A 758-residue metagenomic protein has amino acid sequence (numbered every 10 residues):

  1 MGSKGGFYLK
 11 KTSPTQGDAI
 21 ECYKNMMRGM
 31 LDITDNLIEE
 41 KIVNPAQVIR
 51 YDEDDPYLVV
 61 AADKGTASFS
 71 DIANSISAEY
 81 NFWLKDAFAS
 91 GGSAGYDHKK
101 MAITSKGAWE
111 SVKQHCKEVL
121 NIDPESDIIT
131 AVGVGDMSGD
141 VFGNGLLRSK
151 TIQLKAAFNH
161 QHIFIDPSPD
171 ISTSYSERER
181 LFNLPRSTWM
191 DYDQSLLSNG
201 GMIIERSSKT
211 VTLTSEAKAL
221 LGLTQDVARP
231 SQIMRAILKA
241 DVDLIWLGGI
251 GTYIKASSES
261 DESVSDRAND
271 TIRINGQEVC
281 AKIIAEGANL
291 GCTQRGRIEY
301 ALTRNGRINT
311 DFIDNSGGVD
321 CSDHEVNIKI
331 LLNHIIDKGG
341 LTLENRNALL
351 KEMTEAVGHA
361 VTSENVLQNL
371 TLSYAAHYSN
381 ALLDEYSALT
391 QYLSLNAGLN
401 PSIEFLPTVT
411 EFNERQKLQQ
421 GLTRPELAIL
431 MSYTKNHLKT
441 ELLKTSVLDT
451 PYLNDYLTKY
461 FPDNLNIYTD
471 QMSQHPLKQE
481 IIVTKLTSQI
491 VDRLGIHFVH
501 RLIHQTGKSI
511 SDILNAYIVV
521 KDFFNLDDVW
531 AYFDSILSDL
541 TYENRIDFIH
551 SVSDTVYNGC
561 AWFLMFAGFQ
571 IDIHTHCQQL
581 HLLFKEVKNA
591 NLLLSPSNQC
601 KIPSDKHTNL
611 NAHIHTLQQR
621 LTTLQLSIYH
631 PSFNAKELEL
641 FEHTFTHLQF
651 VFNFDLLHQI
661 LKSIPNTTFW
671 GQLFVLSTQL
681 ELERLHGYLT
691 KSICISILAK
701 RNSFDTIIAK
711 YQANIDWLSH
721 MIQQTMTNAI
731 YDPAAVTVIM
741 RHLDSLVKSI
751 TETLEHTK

Functional and structural regions predicted by a protein language model:
M1: ATP-grasp fold ATP-binding core
K4-G5, G291: A short acidic, glycine/proline-enriched capping/turn motif at secondary-structure boundaries, especially helix N-cap
F7-K10: Amphipathic coiled-coil signal-relay and dimerization helices
T12-D55, V59-V60, K64-K758: Non-transmembrane, aqueous-exposed alpha-helical and coiled segments at domain scale
